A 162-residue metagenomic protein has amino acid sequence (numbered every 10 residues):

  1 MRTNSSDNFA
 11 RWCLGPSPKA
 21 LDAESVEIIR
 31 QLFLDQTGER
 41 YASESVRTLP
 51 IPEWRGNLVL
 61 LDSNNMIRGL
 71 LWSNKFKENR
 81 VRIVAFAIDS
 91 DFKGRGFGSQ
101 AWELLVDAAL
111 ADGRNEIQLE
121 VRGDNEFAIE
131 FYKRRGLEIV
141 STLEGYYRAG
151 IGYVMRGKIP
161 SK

Functional and structural regions predicted by a protein language model:
R2, D7-K93, S99-L104, A108 (+3 more regions): Acetyl-CoA-dependent GNAT
E78-R80, E116, G152: A generic structural signal for beta-strand entry/edge sites
I83, I117-V121: Conserved hydrophobic beta-strand within the GNAT/NAT acetyltransferase core sheet that lines the active-site cleft
I88, R122-G123: Short amphipathic helical patch at the helix-1/turn junction of helix-turn-helix
F97, R114, L137: Short phosphate-binding/catalytic loops that engage adenosine nucleotides
G98, W102, D124-A128, G145-G150: Short glycine/proline-centered loop/turn elements that form peptide/ligand docking sites
E120-V121, K133, E138-V154: Conserved catalytic-core motifs of GNAT/GCN5-like acyltransferases
